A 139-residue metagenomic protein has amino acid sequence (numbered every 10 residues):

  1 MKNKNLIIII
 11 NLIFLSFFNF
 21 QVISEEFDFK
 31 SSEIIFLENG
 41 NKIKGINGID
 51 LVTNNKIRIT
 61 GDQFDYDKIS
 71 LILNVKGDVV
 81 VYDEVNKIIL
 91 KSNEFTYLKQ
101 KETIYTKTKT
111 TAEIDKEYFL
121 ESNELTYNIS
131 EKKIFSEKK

Functional and structural regions predicted by a protein language model:
M1-S24: Gram-negative bacterial Sec-dependent N-terminal signal peptides
F20-K139: N-terminal amphipathic/hydrophobic interface segments
